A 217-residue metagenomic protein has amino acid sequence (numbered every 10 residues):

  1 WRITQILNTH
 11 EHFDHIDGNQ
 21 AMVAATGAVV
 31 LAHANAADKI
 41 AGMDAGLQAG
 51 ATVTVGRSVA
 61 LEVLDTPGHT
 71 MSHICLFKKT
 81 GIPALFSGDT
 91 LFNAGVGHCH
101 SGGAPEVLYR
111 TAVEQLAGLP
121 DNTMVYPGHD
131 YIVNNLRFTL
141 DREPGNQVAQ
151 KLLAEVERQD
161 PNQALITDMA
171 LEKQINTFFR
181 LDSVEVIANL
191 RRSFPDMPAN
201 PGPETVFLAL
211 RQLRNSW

Functional and structural regions predicted by a protein language model:
W1-D65, I82-P83, K151, E155: Active-site HxH/HxHxD metal-binding segment of metal-dependent hydrolases
W1-R2, C75-G88, A94: Conserved beta-strand hairpin/beta-sheet module of binuclear metal-dependent hydrolase folds, prominently
E11, N35-A36, H69-T70, T90-L91 (+2 more regions): Active-site metal-binding loops of divalent metal-dependent hydrolases
M22, D89, H129, M169: Residue-level signal for inorganic ion chemistry
L31-A32, F86-S87, P127: Hydrophobic residues in well-ordered beta-strands that form the structural core
D38-A41, A94-S101, N135: A short acidic, helix-capping loop that chelates divalent metal ions and anchors anionic groups
G102-T111: Charged helix-capping and loop-helix junction motifs
R110-M124, Y131-W217: Accessory terminal helices/loops
